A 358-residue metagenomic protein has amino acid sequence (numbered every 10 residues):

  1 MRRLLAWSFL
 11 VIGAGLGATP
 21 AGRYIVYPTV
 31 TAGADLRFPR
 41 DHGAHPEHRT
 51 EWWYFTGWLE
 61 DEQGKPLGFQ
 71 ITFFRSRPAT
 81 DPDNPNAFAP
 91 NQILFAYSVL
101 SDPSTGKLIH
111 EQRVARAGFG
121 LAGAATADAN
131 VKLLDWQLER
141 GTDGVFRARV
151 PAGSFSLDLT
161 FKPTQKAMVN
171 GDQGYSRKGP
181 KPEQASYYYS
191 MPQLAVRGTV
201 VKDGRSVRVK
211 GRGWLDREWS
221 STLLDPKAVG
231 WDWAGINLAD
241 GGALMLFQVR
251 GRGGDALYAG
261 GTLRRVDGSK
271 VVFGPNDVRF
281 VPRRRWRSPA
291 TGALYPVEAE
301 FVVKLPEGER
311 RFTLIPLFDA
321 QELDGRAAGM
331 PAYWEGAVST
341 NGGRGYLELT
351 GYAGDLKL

Functional and structural regions predicted by a protein language model:
M1-L4: Positively charged n-region of N-terminal signal peptides that target proteins for export
A6-G15: Bacterial N-terminal signal peptides
T19-L358: Structured soluble/peripheral alpha/beta segments that form catalytic or ligand/cofactor-binding pockets
